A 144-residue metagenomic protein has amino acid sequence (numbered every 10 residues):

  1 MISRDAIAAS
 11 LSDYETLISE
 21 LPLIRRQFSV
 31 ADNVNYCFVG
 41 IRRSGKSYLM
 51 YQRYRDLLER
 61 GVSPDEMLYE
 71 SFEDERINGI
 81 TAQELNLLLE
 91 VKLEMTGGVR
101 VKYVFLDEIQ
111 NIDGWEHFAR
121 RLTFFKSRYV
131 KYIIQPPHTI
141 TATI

Functional and structural regions predicted by a protein language model:
M1-I144: Phosphate-binding site recognition
